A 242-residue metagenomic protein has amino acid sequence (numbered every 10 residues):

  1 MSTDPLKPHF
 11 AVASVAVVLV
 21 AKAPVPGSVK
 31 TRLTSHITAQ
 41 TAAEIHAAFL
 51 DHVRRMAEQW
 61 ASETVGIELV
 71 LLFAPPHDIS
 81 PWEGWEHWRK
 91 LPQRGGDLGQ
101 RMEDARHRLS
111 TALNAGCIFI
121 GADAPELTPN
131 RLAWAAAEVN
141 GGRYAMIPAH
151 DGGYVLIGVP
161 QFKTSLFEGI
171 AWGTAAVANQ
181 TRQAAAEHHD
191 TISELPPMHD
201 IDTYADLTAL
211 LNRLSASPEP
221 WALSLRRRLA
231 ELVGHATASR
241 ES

Functional and structural regions predicted by a protein language model:
M1-R32: N-terminal nucleotide-binding beta1-loop-alpha1 segment
F10, N179-S242: Conserved alpha/beta core of the MobA/IspD/sugar-nucleotide pyrophosphorylase nucleotidyltransferase superfamily
E44-T64: A short, N-terminal amphipathic alpha-helix
G66-P75: Short beta-strand/loop segment that forms part of the nucleotide-sugar
P81-G116: Short phosphate-binding loop-to-helix
I118-I120: Short aromatic-hydrophobic micro-motifs that form the base-stacking/packing surface for donor nucleotide recognition
L127-D151: Conserved donor-nucleotide/metal-binding helix-loop-beta segment in metal-dependent transferases, i.e., the alpha-helix
K163-A184: Short, glycine-/small-residue-rich phosphate/pyrophosphate-handling segment
